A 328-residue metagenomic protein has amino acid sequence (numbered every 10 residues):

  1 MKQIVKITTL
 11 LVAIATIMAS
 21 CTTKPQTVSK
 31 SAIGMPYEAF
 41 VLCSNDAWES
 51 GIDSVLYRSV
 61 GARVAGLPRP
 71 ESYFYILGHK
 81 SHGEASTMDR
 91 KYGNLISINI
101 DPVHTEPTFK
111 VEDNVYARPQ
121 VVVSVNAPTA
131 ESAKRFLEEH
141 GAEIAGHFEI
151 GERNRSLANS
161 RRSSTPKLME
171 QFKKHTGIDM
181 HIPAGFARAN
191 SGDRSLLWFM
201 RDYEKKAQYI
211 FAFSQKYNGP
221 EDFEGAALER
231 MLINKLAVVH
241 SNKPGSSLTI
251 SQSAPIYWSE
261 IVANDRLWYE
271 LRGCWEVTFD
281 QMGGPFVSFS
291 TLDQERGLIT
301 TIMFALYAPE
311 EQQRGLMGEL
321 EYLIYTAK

Functional and structural regions predicted by a protein language model:
M1-T9: Bacterial N-terminal signal peptides that target proteins for export
I17-S20: C-terminal motif of bacterial Sec signal peptides marking the signal peptidase cleavage site
T23-V28, A32-G34, F40-A47, R58 (+2 more regions): Secretory pathway targeting signatures of secreted, lumenal, and periplasmic proteins
K24-P119: Start-of-domain marker
H79-S132, A237-R296, E311: Signature of long, low-cysteine stretches enriched in small and polar/charged residues
Q120-T129, Q208-S214, G297-Y307: Short, well-ordered beta-strand elements
K134-A158, F186, G297-K328: Surface-exposed amphipathic alpha-helical segments
G146-I178, A184: A surface/extracellular/periplasmic glyco- and lipid-processing/surface-interacting theme
